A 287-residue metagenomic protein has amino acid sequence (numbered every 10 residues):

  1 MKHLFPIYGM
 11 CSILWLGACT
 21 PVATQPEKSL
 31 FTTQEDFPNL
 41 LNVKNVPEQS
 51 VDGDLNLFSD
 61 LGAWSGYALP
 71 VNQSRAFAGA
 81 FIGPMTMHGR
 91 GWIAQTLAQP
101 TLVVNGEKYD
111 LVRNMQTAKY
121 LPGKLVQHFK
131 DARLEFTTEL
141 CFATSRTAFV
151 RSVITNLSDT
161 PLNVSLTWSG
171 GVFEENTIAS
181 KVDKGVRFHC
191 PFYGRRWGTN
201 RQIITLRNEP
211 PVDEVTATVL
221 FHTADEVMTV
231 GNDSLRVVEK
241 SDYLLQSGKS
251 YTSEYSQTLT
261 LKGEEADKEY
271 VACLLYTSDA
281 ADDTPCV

Functional and structural regions predicted by a protein language model:
M1-Q25: Bacterial Sec-dependent N-terminal signal peptides
C19-A281: Terminal accessory carbohydrate-recognition/targeting modules of carbohydrate-active enzymes
